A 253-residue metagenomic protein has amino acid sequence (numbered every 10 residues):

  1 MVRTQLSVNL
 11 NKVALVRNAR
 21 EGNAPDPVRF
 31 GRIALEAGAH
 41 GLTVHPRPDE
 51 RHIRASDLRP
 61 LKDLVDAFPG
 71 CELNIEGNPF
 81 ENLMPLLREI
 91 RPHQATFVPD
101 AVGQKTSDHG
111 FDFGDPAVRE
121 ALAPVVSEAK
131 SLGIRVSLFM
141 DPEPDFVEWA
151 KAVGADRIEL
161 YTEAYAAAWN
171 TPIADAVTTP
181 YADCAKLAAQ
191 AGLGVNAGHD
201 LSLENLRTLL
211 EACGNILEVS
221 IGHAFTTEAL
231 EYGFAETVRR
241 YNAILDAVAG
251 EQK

Functional and structural regions predicted by a protein language model:
M1-P79, R88-R91, W149, A176: Conserved N-terminal beta1-alpha1 strand-loop-helix module at the mouth
T4-L10, L42-V44, L73-G77, A95-F97 (+4 more regions): Hydrophobic faces of well-ordered beta-strands that scaffold small-molecule active sites in alpha/beta enzyme cores
G38-H40, D66-A67, E89-A95, S131 (+2 more regions): Glycine-enriched alpha-helix->loop->beta-strand junction motifs that scaffold or abut catalytic
H40, H45, T96-Q104, R157-W169 (+1 more regions): Glycine-rich phosphate-binding active-site loops on the catalytic face of alpha/beta enzymes
R51-E81, D115-S137, A174-A197, C213 (+1 more regions): Alpha-helix-loop-beta-strand connector modules within alpha/beta enzyme cores
F80-R91, E143-V153, A197, L201-I216: Catalytic cores of alpha/beta
V102, R135-L187: Histidine/lysine/aspartate-rich catalytic loop segments that bind and position anionic ligands
H109, N170, A174, E228-E251: C-terminal helical cap(s) of enzyme catalytic domains, especially alpha/beta-barrels
